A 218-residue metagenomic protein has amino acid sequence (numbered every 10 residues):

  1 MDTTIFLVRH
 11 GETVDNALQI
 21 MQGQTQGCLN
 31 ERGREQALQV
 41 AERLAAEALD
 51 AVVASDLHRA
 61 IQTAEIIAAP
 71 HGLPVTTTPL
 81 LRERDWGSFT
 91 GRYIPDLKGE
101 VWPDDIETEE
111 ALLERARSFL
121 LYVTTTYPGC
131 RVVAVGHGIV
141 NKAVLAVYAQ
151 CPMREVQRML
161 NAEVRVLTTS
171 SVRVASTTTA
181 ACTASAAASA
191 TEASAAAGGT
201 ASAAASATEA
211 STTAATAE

Functional and structural regions predicted by a protein language model:
D2-H71, E100, D104: Active-site-proximal alpha-helix that buttresses catalytic centers in soluble enzyme cores
I5, C130-G138: Generic beta-sheet signal
T13, V140-N141: Short active-site segment of divalent metal-dependent hydrolases/proteases that encodes the spacing between
A46-A48, V123-C130: Glycine-rich phosphate-binding loop signature in dinucleotide/nucleotide-binding domains
L49-L80, T168-A195, A203, T208-E218: Conserved histidine-centered catalytic loops in small-molecule metabolism enzymes
A54-S55, E114, V135-G136: Short beta-strand scaffold positions
A69-S118, A175-C182: Phosphate-handling substructures
C151-A175: Domain-level recognition of soluble alpha/beta enzyme cores, biased toward histidine phosphatases/phosphomutases
